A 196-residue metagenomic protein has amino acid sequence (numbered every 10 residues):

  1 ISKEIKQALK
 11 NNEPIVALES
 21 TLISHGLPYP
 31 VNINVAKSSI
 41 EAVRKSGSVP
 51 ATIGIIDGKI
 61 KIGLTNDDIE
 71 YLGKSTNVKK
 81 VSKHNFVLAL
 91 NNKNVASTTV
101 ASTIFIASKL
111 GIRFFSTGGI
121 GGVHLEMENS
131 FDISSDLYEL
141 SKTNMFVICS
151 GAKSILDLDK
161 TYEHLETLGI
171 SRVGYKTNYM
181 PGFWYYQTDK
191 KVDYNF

Functional and structural regions predicted by a protein language model:
I1-I15, K74-S75, V81-L90: N-terminal amphipathic alpha-helix/helix-capping segment at the start of soluble metabolic enzymes
Q7-K10, I15-V16, K45, I106-K109 (+4 more regions): Solvent-exposed alpha-helices and their adjacent loops that cap or buttress functional pockets in soluble metabolic
V16-L18, P50-I55, A96, F114-G119 (+3 more regions): General beta-strand structural signal in soluble alpha/beta enzymes
S20, H25-L27, N32-L88: Glycine-rich nucleotide/cofactor/substrate-binding loop typically near the N-terminus or early in the first domain
P30-A36, D68-G73, G122-S141, H164: A glycine- and small-aliphatic-rich helix-loop capping segment at beta-alpha/alpha-beta transitions that lines
N77-S102, N129: Glycine-rich oxoanion-binding loops at beta->alpha junctions
A96-V123, G151-E163, L168: Internal active-site segments that recognize and position negatively charged phosphoryl groups and nucleotide moieties
N144, I148-F196: Glycine-rich anion-binding loops and their surrounding alpha/beta cores
